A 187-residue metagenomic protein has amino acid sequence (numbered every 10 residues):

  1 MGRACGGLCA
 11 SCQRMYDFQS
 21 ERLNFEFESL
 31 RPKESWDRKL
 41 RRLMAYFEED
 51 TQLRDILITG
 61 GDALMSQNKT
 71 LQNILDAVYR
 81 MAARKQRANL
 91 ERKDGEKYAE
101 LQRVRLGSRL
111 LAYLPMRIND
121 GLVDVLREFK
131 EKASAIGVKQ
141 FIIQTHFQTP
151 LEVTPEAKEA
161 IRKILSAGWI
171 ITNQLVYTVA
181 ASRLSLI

Functional and structural regions predicted by a protein language model:
M1, T59-G60: A secondary-structure boundary/capping signal
M1-K33, L106: Canonical Radical SAM [4Fe-4S] cluster-binding loop centered on the CxxxCxxC motif and its immediate flanking residues
G2, G6-C9, D37-L40, L71-L75: Hydrophobic, well-ordered secondary-structure segments
S20-R22, S29-T51: Intrinsically disordered, low-complexity linker/loop segments enriched in Gly/Pro and charged/polar residues
L40-D55, G61-I187: Conserved AdoMet/S-adenosylmethionine-binding subsite of the radical SAM
